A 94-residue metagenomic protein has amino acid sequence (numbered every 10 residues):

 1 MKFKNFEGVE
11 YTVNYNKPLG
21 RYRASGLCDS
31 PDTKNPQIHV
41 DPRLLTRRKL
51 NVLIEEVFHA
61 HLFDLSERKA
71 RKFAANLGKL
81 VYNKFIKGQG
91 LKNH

Functional and structural regions predicted by a protein language model:
M1-R47, F63-V81: Active-site scaffold of zinc-dependent metalloenzymes
P31, I54-V57, V81-K84: Generic low-complexity, intrinsically disordered sequence content enriched in small uncharged/hydrophobic residues
H39, H59-H61, H94: Histidine (H) residue identity feature
N51-F63: Active-site recognition of the HExxH zinc-binding catalytic motif
E55, G78-K79, Q89-G90: Short, charged/polar low-complexity linear motifs in solvent-exposed/disordered segments
N83-H94: Short, positively charged interaction helices/loops
